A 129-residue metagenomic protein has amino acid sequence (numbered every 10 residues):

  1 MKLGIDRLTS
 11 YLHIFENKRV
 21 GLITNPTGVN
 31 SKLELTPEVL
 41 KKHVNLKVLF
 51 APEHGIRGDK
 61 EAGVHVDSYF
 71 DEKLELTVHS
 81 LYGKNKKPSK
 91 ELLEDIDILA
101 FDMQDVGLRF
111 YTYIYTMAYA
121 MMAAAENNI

Functional and structural regions predicted by a protein language model:
M1-N45: N-terminal phosphate-binding or glycine-rich loops at protein starts, especially the Walker A/P-loop of NTPases
K18-R19, E94-L99: Short acidic/histidine-rich motifs immediately flanking catalytic phosphotransfer sites in two-component signaling
V29-K32, I56-K60: Short, charged/polar "capping" segments at the starts of alpha-helices and the immediately preceding loops
V44-L46, A124-I129: A short helix->loop->beta-strand "cap" motif at the edges of active sites that frequently abuts
N45-H54: Short internal beta-strands
A62, V66-I96, L108: Glycine-rich oxoanion-binding loops at beta->alpha junctions
D105-M117: Glycine/threonine-rich flexible loop motifs
Y115-M122, E126: Alpha-helical scaffolding segments of alpha/beta enzyme cores, especially the outer helices of TIM-barrel or partial
